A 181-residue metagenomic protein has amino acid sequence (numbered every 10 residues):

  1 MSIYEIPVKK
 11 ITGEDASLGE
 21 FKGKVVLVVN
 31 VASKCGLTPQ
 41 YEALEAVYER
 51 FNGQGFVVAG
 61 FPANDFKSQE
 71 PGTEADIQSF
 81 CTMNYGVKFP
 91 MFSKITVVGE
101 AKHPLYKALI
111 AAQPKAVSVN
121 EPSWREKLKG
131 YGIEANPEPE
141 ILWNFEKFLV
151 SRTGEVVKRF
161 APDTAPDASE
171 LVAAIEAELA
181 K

Functional and structural regions predicted by a protein language model:
M1-G19, L37, A116: N-terminal "domain-start" segment that seeds a small globular fold
K24-V25, S33-K34, T38-F61, C81-Y85: Conserved helix-turn-beta segment immediately C-terminal to the redox Cys motif in thioredoxin-like folds
V25-L27, K147: Hydrophobic beta-strand anchors of alpha/beta hydrolase catalytic cores
A32-L44, A63-P71, K147, A165: Short, thiol/selenol-centered motifs that function as redox-active sites or metal-ligating centers
G55-G72, K88-G99: Thiol-based oxidoreductase modules, predominantly thioredoxin-like and allied folds used for disulfide exchange
F80-T82, G86-A165: Thiol/selenol-based redox catalytic cores and closely related redox-interacting motifs
R159-L179: Non-catalytic, surface beta->alpha helical segment in thiol-disulfide oxidoreductase systems
